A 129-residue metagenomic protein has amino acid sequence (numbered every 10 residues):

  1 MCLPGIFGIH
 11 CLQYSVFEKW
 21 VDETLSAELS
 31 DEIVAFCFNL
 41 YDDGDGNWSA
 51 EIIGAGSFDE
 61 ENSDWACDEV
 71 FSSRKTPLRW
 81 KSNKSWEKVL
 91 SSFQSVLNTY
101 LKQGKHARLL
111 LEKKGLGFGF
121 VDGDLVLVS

Functional and structural regions predicted by a protein language model:
M1-K19, E23-L29, D45, F58-N62 (+1 more regions): Acidic, proline/glycine-rich low-complexity IDRs
D31-G56: N-terminal interaction modules that seed assembly of large macromolecular complexes
